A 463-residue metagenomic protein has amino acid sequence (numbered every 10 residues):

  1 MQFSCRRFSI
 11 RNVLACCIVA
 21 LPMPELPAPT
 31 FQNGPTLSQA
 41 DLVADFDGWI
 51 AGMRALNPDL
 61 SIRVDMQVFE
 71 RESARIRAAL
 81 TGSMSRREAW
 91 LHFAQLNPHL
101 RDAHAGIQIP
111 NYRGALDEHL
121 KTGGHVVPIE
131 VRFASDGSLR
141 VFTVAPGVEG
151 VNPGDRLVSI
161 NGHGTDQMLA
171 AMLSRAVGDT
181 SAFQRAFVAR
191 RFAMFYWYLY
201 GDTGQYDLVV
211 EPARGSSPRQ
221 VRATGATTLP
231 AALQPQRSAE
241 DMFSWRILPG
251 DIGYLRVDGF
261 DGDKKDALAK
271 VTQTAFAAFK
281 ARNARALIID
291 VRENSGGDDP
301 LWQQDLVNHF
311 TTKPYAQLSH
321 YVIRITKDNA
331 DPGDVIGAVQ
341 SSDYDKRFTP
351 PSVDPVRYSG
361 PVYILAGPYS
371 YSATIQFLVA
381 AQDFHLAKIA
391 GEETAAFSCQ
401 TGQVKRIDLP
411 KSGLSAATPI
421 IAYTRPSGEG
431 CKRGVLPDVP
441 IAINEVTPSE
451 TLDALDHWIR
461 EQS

Functional and structural regions predicted by a protein language model:
M1-Q2, L116: Compositionally biased, intrinsically disordered low-complexity regions used as flexible
Q2, P22-P24: Position-driven detector of the extreme protein N-terminus
F3-L14: Bacterial N-terminal signal peptides that target proteins for export
R6, C17-I18, K432: Secreted/luminal cysteine- and crosslink-motif detector
N12-P22: Bacterial N-terminal signal peptides
L26-L287, V291-Q304, N308-V322, S398 (+4 more regions): Flexible, low-complexity junctional segments that flank or bridge functional domains
D299-T451, H457-W458: Conserved acidic, small-residue-rich alpha-beta core segments centered on
